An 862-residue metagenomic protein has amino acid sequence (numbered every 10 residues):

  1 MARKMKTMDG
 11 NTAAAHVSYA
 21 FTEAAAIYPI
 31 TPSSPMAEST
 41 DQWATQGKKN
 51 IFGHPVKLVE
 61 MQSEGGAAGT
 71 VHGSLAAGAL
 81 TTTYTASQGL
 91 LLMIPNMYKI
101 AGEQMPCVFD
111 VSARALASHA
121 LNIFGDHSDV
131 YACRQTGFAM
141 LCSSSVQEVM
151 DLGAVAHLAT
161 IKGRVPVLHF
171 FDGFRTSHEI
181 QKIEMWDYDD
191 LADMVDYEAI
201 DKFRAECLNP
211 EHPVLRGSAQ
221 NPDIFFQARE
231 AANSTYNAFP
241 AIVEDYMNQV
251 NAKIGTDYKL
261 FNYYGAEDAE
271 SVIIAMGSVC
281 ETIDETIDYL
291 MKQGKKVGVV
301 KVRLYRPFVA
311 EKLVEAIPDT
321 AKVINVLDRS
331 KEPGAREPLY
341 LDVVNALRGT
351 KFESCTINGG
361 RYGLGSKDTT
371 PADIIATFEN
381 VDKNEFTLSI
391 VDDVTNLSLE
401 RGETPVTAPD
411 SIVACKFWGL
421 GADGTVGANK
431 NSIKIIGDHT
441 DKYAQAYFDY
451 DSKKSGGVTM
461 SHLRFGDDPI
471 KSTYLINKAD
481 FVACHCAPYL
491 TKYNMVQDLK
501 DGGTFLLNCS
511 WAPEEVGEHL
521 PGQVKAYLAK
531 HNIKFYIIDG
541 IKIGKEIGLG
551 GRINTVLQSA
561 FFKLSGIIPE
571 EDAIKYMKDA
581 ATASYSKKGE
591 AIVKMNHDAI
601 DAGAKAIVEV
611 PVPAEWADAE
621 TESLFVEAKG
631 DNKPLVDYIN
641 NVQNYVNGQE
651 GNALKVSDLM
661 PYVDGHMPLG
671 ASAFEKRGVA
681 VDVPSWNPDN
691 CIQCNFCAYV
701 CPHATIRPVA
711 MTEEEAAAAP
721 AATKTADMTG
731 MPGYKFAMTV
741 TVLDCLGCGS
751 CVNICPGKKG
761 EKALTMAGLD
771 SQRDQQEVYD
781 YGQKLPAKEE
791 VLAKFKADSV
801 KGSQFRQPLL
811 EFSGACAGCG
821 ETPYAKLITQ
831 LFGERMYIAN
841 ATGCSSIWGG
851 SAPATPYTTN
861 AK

Functional and structural regions predicted by a protein language model:
K4-G10, P307-K312, A321-P333, S411-G421 (+2 more regions): Active-site cofactor/cluster-binding pocket
A24-E60, K253, E267-D268, V272-R303 (+4 more regions): Anionic-ligand anchoring segments at beta-strand to alpha-helix junctions in alpha/beta enzyme folds, i.e., glycine
A24-P29, V56-V59, S74-L92, P106-V111 (+4 more regions): A short, small-residue-rich loop immediately preceding and capping a beta-strand
F52-V56, V167-N262: Conformationally flexible catalytic loops at phosphate/diphosphate-handling active centers
I123-G173, Y197, F352-G363, K530-F535 (+2 more regions): Conserved thiamine diphosphate
M140-K202, S366-E403, M595-D618: Structural signature of the thiamine diphosphate
E244-V391, H462-R464, A479-F481, D501-N554 (+2 more regions): Thiamine diphosphate
A573-I574, S586-C745, V752-K862: Ferredoxin-type iron-sulfur electron-transfer modules and their immediate structural context
